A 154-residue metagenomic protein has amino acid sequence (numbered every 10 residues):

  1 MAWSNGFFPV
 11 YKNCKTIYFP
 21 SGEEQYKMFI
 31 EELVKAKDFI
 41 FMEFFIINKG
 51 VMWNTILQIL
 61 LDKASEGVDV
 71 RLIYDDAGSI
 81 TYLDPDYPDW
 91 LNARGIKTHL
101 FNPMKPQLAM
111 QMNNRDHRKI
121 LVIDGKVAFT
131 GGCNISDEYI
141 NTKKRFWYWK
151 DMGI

Functional and structural regions predicted by a protein language model:
M1-I154: N-terminal localization/anchoring segments of enzymes in phospholipid and broader phosphate metabolism
